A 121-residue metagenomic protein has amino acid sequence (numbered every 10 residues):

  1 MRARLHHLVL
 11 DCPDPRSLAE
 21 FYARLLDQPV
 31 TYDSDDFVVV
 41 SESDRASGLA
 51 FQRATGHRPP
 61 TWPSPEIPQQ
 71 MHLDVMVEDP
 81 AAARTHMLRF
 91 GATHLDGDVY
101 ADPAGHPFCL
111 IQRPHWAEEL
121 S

Functional and structural regions predicted by a protein language model:
M1-A19, L25, P68-V77, P114-S121: N-terminal beta-strand motif that seeds the catalytic metal site of vicinal oxygen chelate
R2, V9-A54, A82-T85, R89-L95: Core segments of cupin and vicinal oxygen chelate
P13-P15, P68-P107: Vicinal oxygen chelate
D35-D36, V99-Y100, E118: Residue-level "edge-of-site" marker
V40-D44, Y100-P103, R113: Active-site beta-strand termini and strand-to-loop segments that position acidic
S41, W62-P65: Short secondary-structure boundary/capping segments
R53, L110-A117: Short beta->alpha transition motifs characteristic of CBS
G56-W62, E118: A short, acidic/glycine-rich surface segment
